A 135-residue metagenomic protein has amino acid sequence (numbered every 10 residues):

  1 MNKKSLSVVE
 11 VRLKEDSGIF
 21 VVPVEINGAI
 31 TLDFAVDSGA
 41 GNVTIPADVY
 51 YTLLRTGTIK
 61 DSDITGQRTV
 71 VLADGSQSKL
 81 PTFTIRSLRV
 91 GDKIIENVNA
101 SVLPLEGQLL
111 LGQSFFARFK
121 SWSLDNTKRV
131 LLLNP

Functional and structural regions predicted by a protein language model:
M1-P135: Pepsin/retropepsin-fold aspartyl endopeptidases
